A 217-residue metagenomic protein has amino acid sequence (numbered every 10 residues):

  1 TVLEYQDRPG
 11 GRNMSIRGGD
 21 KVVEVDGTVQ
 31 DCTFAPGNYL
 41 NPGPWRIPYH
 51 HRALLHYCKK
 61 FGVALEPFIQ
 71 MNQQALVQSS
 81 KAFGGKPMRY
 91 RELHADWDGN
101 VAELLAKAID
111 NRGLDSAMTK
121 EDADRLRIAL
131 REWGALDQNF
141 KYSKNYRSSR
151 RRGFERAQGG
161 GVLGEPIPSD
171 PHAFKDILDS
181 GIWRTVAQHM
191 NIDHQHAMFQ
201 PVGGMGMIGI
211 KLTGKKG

Functional and structural regions predicted by a protein language model:
T1-G217: FAD-dinucleotide binding site
